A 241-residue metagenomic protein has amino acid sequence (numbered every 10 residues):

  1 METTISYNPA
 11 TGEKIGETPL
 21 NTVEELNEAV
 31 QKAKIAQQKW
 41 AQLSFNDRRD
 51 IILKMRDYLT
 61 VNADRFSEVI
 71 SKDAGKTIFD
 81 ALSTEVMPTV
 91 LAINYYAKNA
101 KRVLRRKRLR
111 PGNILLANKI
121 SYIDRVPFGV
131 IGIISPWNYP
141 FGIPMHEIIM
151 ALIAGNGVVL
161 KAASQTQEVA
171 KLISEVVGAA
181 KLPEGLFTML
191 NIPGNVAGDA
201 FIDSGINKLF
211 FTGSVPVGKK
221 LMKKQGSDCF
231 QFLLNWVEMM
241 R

Functional and structural regions predicted by a protein language model:
M1-K119: N-terminal Rossmann-like NAD(P)+-binding subdomain of aldehyde/semialdehyde dehydrogenases
P19, I134, V159-A163, L190-N191 (+2 more regions): Active-site-adjacent beta-strand anchor residues
E24, V61, R65, K76 (+6 more regions): Short alpha-helical
K54-Y58, V69, V90-A97, V176 (+6 more regions): Alpha-helical structural signal in soluble globular domains
R108-P183, C229: Conserved small-residue-rich beta-alpha loop and adjacent elements that most often cradle the phosphate/pyrophosphate
V130, K181-R241: Conserved NAD(P)+-binding/catalytic subdomain of aldehyde/semialdehyde dehydrogenases
